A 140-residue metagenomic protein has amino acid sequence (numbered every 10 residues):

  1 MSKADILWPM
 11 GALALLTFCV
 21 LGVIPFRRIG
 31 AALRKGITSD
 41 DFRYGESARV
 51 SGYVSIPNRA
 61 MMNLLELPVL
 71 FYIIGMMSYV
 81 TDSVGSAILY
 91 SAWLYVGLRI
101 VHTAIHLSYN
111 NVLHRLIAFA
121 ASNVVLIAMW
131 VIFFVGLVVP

Functional and structural regions predicted by a protein language model:
A4-D41: N-terminal signal-anchor transmembrane alpha helix
L13, T17, Y95-H102: Alpha-helical transmembrane segments of multi-pass membrane proteins
F42-L64: Short membrane-interface loop/juxtamembrane segments of multi-pass integral membrane proteins
M62-M77: Core segments of transmembrane alpha-helices that mediate helix-helix packing or line hydrophobic substrate/ligand
M76-M77, I100-A104, F134: Alpha-helical transmembrane segments of multipass membrane proteins
G85-V96: Structural signature of hydrophobic alpha-helical transmembrane segments
V101-V125: Interfacial loop-to-transmembrane junctions
M129-P140: Juxtamembrane boundary at the C-terminal end of a transmembrane helix
